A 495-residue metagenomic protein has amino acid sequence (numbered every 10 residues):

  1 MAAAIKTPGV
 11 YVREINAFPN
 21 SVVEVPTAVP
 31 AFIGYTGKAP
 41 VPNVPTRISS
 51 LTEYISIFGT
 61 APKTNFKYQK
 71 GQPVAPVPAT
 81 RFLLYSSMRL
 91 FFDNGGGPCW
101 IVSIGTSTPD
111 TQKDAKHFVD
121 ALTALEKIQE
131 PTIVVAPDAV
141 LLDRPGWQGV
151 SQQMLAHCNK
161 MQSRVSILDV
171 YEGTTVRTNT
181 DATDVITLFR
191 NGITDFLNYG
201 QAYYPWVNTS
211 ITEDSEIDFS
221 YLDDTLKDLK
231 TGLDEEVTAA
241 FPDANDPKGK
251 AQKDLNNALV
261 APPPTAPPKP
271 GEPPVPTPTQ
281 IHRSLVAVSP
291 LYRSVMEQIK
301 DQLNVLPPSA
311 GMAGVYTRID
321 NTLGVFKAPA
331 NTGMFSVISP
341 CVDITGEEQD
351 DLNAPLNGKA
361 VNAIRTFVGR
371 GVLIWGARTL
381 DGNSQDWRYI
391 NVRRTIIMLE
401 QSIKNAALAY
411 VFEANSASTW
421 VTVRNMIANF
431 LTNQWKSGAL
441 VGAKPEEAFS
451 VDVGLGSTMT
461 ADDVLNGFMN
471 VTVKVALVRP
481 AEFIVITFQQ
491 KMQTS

Functional and structural regions predicted by a protein language model:
M1-W100, G105-S107, D120, E126-L142 (+2 more regions): Structured, hydrophobic secondary-structure cores that serve as assembly/anchoring elements
P109-Q112: Short, small/polar-rich motifs associated with maturation and membrane association, primarily at protein termini
D114-F118: Phosphate-interacting basic helix/loop segments used at nucleotide- and nucleic-acid interfaces
V150-S151: DUTPase catalytic domain/fold
